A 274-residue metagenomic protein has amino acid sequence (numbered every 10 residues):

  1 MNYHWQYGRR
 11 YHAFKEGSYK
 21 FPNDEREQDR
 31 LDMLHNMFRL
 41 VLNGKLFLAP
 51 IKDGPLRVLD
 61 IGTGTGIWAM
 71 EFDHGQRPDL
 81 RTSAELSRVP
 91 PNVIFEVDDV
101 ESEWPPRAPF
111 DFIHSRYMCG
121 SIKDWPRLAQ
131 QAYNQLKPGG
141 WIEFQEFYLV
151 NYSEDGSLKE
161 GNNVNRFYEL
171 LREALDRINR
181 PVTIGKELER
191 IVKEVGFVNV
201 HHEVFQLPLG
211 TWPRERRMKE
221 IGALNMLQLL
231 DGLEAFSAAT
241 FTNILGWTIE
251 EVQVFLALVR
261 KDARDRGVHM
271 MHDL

Functional and structural regions predicted by a protein language model:
M1-N23, D29: N-terminal auxiliary segments of SAM/dcSAM-dependent transferases
P22-R57, I67, E71: Conserved alpha-helix/loop element of class I SAM-dependent methyltransferases that forms part of the SAM/SAH-binding
P55-F112, R127-Q130: Class I SAM-dependent methyltransferase SAM/SAH-binding core
S115-C119, Q145: Residues lining the SAM
I122-D124: Short N-terminal helix/helix-N-cap motif within the alpha/beta-hydrolase-1
P126-W141: A short glycine-rich, Lys/Arg-flanked "PGG" loop and its adjoining helix->strand segment in the class I
W141-A235: Conserved catalytic/acceptor-binding region of the Class I
L233-H272: C-terminal transmembrane module of eukaryotic multi-pass membrane proteins
